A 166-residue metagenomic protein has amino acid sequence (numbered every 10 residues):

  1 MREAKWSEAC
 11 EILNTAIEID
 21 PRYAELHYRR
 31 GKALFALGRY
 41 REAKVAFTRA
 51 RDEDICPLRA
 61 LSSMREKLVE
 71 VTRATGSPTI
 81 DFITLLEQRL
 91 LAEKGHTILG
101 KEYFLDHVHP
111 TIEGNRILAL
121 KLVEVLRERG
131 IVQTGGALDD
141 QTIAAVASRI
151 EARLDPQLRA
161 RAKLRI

Functional and structural regions predicted by a protein language model:
M1-I166: Extracellular glycan-modifying ectodomains
